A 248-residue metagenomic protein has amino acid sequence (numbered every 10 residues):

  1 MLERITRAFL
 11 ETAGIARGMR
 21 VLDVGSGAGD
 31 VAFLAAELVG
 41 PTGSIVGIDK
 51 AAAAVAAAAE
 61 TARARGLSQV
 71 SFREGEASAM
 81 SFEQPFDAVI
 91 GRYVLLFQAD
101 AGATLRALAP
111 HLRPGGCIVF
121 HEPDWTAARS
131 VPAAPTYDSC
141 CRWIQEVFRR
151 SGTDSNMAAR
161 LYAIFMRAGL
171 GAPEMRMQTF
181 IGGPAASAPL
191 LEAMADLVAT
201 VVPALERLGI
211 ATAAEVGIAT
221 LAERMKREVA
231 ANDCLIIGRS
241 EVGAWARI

Functional and structural regions predicted by a protein language model:
M1-M19, L34: Conserved alpha-helix/loop element of class I SAM-dependent methyltransferases that forms part of the SAM/SAH-binding
L22-V24, A28-A79: Class I SAM-dependent methyltransferase SAM/SAH-binding core
A79-A88: A short acidic, Gly/Pro-enriched loop at the edge of an enzyme's catalytic core that lines a small-molecule cofactor
D87-A101: A short SAM/SAH-binding and catalytic strip from SAM-dependent methyltransferases
G102-C117: A short glycine-rich, Lys/Arg-flanked "PGG" loop and its adjoining helix->strand segment in the class I
V119-A188, E206-R207: Conserved catalytic/acceptor-binding region of the Class I
A168-G171, R239-I248: Core SAM-dependent methyltransferase catalytic element
E174-I236: C-terminal helical/coil "lid" or tail adjacent to the Rossmann-like core of SAM-dependent
